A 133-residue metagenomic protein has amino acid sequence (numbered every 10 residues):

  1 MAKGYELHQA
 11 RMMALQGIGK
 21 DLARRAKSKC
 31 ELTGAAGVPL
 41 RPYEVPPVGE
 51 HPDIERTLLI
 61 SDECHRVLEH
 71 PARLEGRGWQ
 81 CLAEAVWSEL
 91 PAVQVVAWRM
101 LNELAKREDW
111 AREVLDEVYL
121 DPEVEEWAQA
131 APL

Functional and structural regions predicted by a protein language model:
G4, H8-L15, A23, L32-L59: Histidine-centered nuclease catalytic patch
C64-H65: Cys/His-coordinated zinc-finger cores
L68-E108: Polybasic, low-complexity binding patches
A105-A111, L120-V124: Structured, non-catalytic alpha/beta "coupling" segments that mediate domain-domain communication and provide generic
V124-L133: C-terminal, charged low-complexity interaction regions
